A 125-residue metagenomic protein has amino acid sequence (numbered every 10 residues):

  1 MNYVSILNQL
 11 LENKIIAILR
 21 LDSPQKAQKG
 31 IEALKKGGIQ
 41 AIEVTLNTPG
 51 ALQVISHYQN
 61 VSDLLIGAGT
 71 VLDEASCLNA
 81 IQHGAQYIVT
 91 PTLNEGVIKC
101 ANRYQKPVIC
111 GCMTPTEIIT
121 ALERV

Functional and structural regions predicted by a protein language model:
M1-G84, R103: Conserved N-terminal beta1-alpha1 strand-loop-helix module at the mouth
G50, A75, I81-V125: Conserved anion-binding
